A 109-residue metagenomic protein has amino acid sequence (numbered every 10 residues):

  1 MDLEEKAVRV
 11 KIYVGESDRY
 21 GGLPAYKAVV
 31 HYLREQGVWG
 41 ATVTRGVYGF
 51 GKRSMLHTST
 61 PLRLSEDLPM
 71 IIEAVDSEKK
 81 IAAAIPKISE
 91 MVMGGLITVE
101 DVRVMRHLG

Functional and structural regions predicted by a protein language model:
M1-G109: Positively charged, small/polar-rich N-terminal and surface patches that mediate targeting and assembly and bind
